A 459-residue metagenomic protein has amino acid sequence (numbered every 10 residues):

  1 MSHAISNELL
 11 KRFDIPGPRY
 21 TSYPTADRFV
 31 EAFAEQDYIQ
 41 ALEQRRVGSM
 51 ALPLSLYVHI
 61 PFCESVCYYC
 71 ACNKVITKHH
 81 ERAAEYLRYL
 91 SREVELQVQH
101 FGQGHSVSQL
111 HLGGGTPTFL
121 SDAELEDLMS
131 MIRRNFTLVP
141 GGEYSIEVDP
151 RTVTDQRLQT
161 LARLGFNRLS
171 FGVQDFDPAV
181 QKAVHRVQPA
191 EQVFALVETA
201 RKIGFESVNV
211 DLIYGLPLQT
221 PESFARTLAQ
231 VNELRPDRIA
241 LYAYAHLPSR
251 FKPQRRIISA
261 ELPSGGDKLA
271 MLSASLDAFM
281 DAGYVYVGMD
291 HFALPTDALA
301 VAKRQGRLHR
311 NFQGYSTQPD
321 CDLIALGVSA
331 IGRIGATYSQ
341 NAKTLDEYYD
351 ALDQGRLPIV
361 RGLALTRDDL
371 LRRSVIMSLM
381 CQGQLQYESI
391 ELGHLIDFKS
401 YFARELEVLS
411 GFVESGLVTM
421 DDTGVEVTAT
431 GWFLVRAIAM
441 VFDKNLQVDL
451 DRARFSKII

Functional and structural regions predicted by a protein language model:
M1-L54: Flexible, acidic/Gly-rich N-terminal and inter-domain linker regions that tether and position cofactor-handling modules
V47-G48, P53, I76-H100, S106-K399 (+1 more regions): C-terminal scaffold of the Radical SAM
V58-K74: Local cysteine-cluster metal-coordination motifs and their immediate loop/turn environment, predominantly Fe-S cluster
V180, R304, E426-V441: Short, cationic-aromatic polyanion-contact patches
D397-V413: Short amphipathic alpha-helical interaction segments
V413-T423: A short, conserved structural fragment
W432-I459: Short, amphipathic alpha-helical interaction segments positioned at domain boundaries
